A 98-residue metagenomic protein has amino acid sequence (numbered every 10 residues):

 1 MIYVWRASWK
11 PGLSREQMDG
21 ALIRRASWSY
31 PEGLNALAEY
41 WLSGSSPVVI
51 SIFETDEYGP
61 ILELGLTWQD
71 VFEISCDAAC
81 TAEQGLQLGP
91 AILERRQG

Functional and structural regions predicted by a protein language model:
M1-V48, D56-G59, A82-G98: Short S/T/G/P-rich N-terminal loop/turn motif that feeds into the first structured element of a domain
P47-V49, D70-F72: A generic structural signal for short beta-strands and their flanking turns/coil linkers
I52: Small, basic N-terminal interaction modules of short regulatory proteins
P60-T67: Short, electropositive alpha-helical surface patch
Q69-D70, L93: Residue-level detector of secondary-structure transition/capping positions
V71-E83: Conserved short beta-strand edge segments in small beta-sheet-based binding/regulatory domains
